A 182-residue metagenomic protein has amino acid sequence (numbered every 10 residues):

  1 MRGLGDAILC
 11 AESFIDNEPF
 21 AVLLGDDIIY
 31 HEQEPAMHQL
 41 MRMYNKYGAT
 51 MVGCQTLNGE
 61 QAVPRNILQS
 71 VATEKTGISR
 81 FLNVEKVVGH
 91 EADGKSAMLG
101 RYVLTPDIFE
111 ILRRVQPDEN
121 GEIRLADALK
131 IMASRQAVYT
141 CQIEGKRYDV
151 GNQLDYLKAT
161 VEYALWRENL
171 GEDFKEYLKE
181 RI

Functional and structural regions predicted by a protein language model:
M1-R65, L104-P106, R113: Conserved beta-loop-beta/alpha segment of the NTase-like Rossmann-fold superfamily that binds/positions NTPs
A11, L68-S70, V84-V87: Generic low-polarity alpha-helical segments
A21, E34, M41-N45, E74-Y148 (+1 more regions): Catalytic-core segments of class I nucleotidyltransferases/pyrophosphorylases that form NMP-activated intermediates
C54-L57, Q69-S70, F81-L82: ATP/pyrophosphate-binding catalytic subdomain of soluble kinases
A62-I67, V71-I78: Cationic, amphipathic, low-complexity alpha-helical segments enriched in hydrophobics plus arginine/proline
E180-I182: Domain-scale signature associated with acetyltransferase and cell-envelope carbohydrate enzymes
